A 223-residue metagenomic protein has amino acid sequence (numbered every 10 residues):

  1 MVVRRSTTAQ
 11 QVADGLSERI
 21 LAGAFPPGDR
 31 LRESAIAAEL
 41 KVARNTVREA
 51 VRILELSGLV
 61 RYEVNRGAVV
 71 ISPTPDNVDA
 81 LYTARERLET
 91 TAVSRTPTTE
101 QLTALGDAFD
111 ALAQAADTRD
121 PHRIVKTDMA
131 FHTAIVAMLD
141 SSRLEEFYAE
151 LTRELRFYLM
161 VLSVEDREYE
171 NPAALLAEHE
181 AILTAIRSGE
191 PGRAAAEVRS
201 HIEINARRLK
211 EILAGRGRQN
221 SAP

Functional and structural regions predicted by a protein language model:
M1-T98, K210-P223: Short linear motifs at protein or domain termini
S17, L21, Y82, V93 (+3 more regions): Regular secondary-structure segments
G28-D29, E63, V125, L144-Y148 (+2 more regions): Short, hydrophobic secondary-structure boundary micro-motifs
N77, T98-L105, D120-I124, D140 (+3 more regions): Residue-level recognition of alpha-helical structural elements
L81, L105, I124, D128 (+5 more regions): Hydrophobic packing residues in well-ordered alpha-helices of helical domains and bundles
A84-P97, A130-E168, R208: Hydrophobic, amphipathic alpha-helical faces that serve as interaction scaffolds
L88, A108-A111, A115, T127-A134 (+4 more regions): Amphipathic coiled-coil alpha-helices
G106, V161-P223: C-terminal all-alpha effector/ligand-binding and dimerization domain of prokaryotic HTH-type transcriptional repressors
